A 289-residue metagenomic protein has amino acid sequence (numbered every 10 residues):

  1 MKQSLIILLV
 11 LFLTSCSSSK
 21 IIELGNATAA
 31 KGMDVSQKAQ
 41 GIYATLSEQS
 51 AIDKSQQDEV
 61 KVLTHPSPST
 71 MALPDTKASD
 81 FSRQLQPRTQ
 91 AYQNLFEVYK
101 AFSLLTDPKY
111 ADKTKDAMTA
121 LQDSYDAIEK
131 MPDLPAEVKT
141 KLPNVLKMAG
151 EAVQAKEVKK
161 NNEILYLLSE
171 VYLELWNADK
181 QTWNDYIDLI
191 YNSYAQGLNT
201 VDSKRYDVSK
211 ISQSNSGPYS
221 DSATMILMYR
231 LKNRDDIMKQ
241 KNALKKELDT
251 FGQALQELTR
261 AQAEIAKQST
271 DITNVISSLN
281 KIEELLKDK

Functional and structural regions predicted by a protein language model:
K2-L8: Sec-dependent signal peptide recognition, specifically the positively charged N-region followed immediately by
F12-S15: C-terminal motif of bacterial Sec signal peptides marking the signal peptidase cleavage site
K20, L24-A27, K31, S79-Q90 (+11 more regions): Non-transmembrane, amphipathic alpha-helical segments
I21-E137: N-terminal Sec/ER secretory leader and immediately downstream segment of secreted/extracellular precursors
Q40, A243-K289: Hydrophilic extracytoplasmic domains
I42-D53, Q57, P74, F102-K109 (+8 more regions): Secondary-structure edge/capping motif, primarily at the C-terminal ends of alpha-helices and the immediately following
T114, L121, D221-T224, I272: Short amphipathic alpha-helical segments that mediate assembly, nucleic-acid/protein binding, or membrane association
S124-D249: Extended amphipathic alpha-helical interaction segments
